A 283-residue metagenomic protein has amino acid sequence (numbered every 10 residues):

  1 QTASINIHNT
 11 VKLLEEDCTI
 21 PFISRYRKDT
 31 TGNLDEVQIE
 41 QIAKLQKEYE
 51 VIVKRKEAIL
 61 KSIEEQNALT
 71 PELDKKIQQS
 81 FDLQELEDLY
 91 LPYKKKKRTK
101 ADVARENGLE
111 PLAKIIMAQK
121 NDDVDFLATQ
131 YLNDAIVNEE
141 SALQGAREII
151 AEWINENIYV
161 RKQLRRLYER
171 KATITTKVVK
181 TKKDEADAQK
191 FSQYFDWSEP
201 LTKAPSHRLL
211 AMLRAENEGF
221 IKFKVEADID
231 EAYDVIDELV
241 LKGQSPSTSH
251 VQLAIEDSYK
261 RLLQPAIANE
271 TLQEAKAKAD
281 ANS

Functional and structural regions predicted by a protein language model:
Q1-T10, L45-I52: N-terminal acidic-hydrophobic amphipathic loop/helix motif that frequently occurs adjacent to catalytic
T2-A3, T30, L69, E110: Short coil/loop linkers at secondary-structure junctions
A3-Y26, T30-V37: N-terminal cofactor/phosphate-binding cores enriched in small/glycine residues, especially glycine-rich loops such as
F22, Q38-Q41, E48, I52-S283: Duplex nucleic acid-engaging cores and interfaces of nucleic-acid transaction enzymes
K28-G32, L45-Q46, E72-L73: Short hydrophobic/aromatic-rich motifs at helix boundaries and adjacent loops
